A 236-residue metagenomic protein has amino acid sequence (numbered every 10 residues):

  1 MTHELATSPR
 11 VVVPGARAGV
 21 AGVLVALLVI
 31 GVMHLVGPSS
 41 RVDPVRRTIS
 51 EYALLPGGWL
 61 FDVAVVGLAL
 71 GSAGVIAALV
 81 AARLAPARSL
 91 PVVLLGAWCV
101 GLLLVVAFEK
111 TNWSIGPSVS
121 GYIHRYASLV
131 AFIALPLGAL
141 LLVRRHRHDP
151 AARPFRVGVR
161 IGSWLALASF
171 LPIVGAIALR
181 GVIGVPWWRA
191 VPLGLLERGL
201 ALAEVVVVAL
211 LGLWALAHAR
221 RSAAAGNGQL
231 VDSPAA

Functional and structural regions predicted by a protein language model:
M1-V13: Short, Lys/Arg-rich, polar N-terminal cytosolic tail immediately upstream of the first transmembrane signal-anchor
V12-A21, L84-A97, A151-A166: Interfacial segments of alpha-helical transmembrane regions
G15, I123, A127-S128, F155-S163 (+1 more regions): Individual transmembrane alpha-helices with interfacial aromatic-anchor signatures
L24-V42: Alpha-helical transmembrane segments of multi-pass membrane proteins
V42-G57, R189: Perimembrane loop-to-helix junctions flanking transmembrane segments
E51-L70: Interfacial helix-start motif at the membrane-water boundary
L102-A152: Membrane-proximal helix-loop-helix units in multi-pass membrane proteins
P172-P186: Transmembrane alpha-helical segments of integral membrane proteins
